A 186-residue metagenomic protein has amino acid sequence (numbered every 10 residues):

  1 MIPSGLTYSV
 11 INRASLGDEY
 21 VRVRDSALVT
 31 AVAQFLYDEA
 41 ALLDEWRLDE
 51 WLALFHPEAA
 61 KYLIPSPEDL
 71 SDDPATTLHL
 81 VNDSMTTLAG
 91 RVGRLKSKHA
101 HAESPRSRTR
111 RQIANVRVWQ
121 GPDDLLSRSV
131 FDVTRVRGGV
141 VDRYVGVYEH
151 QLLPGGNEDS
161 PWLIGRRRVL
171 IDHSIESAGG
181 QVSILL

Functional and structural regions predicted by a protein language model:
M1-D49, A53-L54: Short, low-complexity N-terminal intrinsically disordered segments enriched in polar/charged residues
I2-I11, P122, L126-R128, G138 (+1 more regions): Short beta-strand edge/turn micro-motifs at domain boundaries
R24-A27, T76, V140: Conserved aromatic-histidine-acidic binding/catalytic patches
A33-Q34, T109-R111, V145: Short solvent-exposed loop/turn micro-motifs enriched in small/polar/acidic residues
P57-S127: A solvent-exposed, acidic/Ser-Thr-rich amphipathic alpha-helical stretch
D132: A domain-level detector for eukaryotic transcription factor DNA-interaction modules
R135: Catalytic core of tubulin tyrosine ligase-like
